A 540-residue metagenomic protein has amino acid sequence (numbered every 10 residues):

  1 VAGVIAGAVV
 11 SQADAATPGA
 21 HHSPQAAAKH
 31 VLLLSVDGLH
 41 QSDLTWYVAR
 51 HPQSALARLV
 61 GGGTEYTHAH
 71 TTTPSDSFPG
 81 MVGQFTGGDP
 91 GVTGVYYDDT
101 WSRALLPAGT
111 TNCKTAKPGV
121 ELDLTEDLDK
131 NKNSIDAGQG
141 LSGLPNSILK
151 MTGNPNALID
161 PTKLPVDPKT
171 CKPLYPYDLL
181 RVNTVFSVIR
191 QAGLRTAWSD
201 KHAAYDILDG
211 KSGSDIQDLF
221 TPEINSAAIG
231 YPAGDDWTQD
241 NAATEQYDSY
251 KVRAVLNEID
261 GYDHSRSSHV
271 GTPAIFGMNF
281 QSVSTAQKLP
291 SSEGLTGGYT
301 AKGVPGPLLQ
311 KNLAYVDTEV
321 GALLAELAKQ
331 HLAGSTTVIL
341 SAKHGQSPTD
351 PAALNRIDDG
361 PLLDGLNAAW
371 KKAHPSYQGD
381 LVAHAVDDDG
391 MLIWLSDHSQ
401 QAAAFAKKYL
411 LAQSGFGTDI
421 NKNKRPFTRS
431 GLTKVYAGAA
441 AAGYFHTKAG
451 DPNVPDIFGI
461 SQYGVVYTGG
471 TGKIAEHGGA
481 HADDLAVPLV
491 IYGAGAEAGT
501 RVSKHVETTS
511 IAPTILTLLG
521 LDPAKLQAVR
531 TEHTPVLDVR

Functional and structural regions predicted by a protein language model:
V1-A15: Secretory targeting and sorting signals
A16-T64: Active-site-proximal N-terminal segment of extracellular/periplasmic enzymes that hydrolyze or transfer
A26, E245, S249-L256, D260-S267 (+3 more regions): A long, amphipathic alpha-helix that forms part of the scaffold/cap immediately adjacent to metal-dependent active
A28-Q41, R58-V60, Q84, I189 (+6 more regions): Beta-strand elements within well-structured catalytic alpha/beta cores of enzymes that handle phosphate/sulfate esters
L44-G94, R195-A197: Short, structured active-site-proximal loop/turn typified by the sulfatase FGly-forming signature C/S-X-P-X-R
H51, T67, P74-D76, V95-S142 (+5 more regions): Secreted, luminal/periplasmic, and some membrane-associated catalytic domains that remodel anionic oxygen-ester
H202-A203, I207-N225, D263-V316, A352-L354: Active-site His/acidic residue clusters
P361-L411, E476-L519, P535-R540: Substrate-binding rim/cap in mid-to-C-terminal beta-strand-loop elements of soluble/periplasmic
